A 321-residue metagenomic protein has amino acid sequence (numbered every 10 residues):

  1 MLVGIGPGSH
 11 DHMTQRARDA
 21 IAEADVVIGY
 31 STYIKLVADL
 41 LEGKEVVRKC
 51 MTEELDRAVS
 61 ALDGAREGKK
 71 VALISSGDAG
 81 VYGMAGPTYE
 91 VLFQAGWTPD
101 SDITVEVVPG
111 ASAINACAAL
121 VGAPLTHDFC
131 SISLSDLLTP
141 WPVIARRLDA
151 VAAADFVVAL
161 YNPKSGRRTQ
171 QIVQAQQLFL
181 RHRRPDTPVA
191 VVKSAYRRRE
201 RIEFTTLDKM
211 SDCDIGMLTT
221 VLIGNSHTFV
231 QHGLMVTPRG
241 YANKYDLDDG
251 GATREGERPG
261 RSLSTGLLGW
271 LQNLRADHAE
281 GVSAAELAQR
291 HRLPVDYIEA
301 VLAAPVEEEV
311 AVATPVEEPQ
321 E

Functional and structural regions predicted by a protein language model:
M1-V105, S211, G250-T265: Class I S-adenosyl-L-methionine
L2, A153-G266: A contiguous loop/helix-start segment that scaffolds small-molecule binding in enzyme catalytic cores
S9, G83-A154: Class I SAM-dependent methyltransferase SAM-binding "motif I" and its flanking Rossmann-like core
L267-E280: Short, amphipathic alpha-helical "recognition" segments used to contact nucleic acids or chromatin
A284: Helix-turn-helix DNA-binding elements, focusing on the entry/boundary residues of the two helices that contact DNA
Q289: Alpha-helical residues within the helix-turn-helix
L302: DNA major-groove recognition helix of helix-turn-helix
V306-P315: A short, conserved structural fragment
